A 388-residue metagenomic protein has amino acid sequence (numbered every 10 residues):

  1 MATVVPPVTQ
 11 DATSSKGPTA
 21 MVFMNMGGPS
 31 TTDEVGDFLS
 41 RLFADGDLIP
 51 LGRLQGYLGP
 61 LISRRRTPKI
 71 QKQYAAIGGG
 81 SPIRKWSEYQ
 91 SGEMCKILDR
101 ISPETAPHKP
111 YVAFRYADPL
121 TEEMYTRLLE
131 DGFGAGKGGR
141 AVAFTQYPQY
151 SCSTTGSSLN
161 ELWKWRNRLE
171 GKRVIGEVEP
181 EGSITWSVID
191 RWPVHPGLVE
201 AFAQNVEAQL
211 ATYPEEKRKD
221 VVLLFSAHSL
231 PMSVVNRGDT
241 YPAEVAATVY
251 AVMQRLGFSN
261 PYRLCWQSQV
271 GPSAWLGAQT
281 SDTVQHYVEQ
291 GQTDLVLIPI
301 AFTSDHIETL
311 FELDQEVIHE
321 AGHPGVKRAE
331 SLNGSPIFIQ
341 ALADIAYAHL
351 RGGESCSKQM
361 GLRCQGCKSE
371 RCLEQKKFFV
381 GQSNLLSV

Functional and structural regions predicted by a protein language model:
A2-V388: Active-site-proximal alpha-helix that buttresses catalytic centers in soluble enzyme cores
